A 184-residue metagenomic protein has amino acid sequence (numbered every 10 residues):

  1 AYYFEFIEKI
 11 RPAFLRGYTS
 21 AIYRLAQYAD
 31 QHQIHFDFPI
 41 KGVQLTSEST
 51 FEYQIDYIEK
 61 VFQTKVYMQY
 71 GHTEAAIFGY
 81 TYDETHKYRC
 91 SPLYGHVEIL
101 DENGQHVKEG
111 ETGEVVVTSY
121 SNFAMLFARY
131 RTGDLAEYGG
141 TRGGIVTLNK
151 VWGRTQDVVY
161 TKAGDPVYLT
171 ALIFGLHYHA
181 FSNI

Functional and structural regions predicted by a protein language model:
A1-I184: Active-site glycine/GP-rich loop and adjacent strand/helix microenvironment that borders small-molecule binding pockets
